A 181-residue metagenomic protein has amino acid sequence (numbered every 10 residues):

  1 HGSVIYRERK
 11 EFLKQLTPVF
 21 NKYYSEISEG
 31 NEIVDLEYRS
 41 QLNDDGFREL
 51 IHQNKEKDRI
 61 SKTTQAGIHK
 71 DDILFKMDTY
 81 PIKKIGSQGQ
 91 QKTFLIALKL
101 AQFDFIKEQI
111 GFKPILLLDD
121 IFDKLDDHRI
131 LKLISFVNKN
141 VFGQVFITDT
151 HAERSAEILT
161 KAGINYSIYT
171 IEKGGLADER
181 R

Functional and structural regions predicted by a protein language model:
V4-I115, K124, H128, K132-Q144 (+2 more regions): Conserved NTPase motor "head" modules and their coupling/switch loops across ABC/AAA+ ATPases, GTPases, and GHKL ATPases
D119-I121: Walker B catalytic acidic pair
T148-T150: H-loop (His-switch) motif in ABC-type P-loop NTPases
